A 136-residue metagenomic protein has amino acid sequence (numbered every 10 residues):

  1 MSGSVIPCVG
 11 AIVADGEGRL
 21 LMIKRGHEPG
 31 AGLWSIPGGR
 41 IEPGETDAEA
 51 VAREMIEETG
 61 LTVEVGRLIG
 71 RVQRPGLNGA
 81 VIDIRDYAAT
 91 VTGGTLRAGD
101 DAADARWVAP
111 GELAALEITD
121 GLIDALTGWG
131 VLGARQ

Functional and structural regions predicted by a protein language model:
M1-L20, R40: Conserved N-terminal beta-strand and adjoining loop/helix that marks the start of the Nudix/MutT-like hydrolase domain
I6, I36, V63, I82-I84 (+1 more regions): Short connector loops at helix/strand junctions that flank enzyme active sites, especially segments positioning acidic
P7-V9, G18, I82-R85, A103: Change "...and in nucleic-acid phosphodiester-cleaving endonucleases..." to "...and in nucleic-acid processing enzymes
D15, V72-T95, R106: Active-site-adjacent beta-strand/loop module that shapes the phosphate/pyrophosphate-binding cleft
R19-E57, L61: Conserved Nudix-box catalytic region and its N-terminal flanking loop in Nudix hydrolases and closely related
L33-W34, R97-Q136: Nudix hydrolase/Nudix homology domain
G39, R53, G66, V108-G111: Structural detector for helix-capping/boundary residues
L61-G70: A short coil-to-beta-strand element that immediately follows conserved catalytic motifs
